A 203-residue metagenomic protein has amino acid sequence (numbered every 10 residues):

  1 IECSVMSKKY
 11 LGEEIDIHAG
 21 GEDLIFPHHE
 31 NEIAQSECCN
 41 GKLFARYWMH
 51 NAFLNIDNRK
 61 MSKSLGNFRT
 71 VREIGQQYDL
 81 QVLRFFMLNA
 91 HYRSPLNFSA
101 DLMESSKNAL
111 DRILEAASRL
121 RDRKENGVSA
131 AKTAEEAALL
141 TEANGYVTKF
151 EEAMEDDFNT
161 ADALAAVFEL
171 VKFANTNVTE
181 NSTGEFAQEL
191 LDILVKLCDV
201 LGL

Functional and structural regions predicted by a protein language model:
I1-R121: Alpha-helical recognition segments enriched in aromatics with Gly/Pro capping that present substrate-recognition
C39-K42, Q76, Y92-L203: Feature 926 captures the class I aminoacyl-tRNA synthetase adenylation module centered on the KMSKS loop
